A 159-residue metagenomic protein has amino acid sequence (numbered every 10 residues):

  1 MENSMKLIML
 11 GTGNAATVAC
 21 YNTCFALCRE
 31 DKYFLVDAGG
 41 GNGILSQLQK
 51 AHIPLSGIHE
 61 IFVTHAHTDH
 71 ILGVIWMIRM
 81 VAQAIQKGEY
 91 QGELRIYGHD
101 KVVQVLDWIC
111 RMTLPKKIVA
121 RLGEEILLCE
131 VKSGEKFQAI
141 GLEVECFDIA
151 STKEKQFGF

Functional and structural regions predicted by a protein language model:
E2-A51, K155-F159: Conserved beta-strand hairpin/beta-sheet module of binuclear metal-dependent hydrolase folds, prominently
T17-A19, E130-F159: Active-site-proximal loop/helix segment associated with metal-binding centers of metalloenzymes
V36-D37, V63, G98: Small/polar loops that bind or transfer phosphate-bearing groups
N42-L94: Active-site metal-binding motif and surrounding structural segment of the metallo-beta-lactamase
E93-K101: Short internal beta-strands
L94, I126, L142: Short, conserved active-site loop motifs that form the nucleotide-linked donor/cofactor pocket
L106-R111: Hydrophobic, low-charge alpha-helical segments
K117-I126: A glycine-rich helix N-cap at a beta->alpha junction
